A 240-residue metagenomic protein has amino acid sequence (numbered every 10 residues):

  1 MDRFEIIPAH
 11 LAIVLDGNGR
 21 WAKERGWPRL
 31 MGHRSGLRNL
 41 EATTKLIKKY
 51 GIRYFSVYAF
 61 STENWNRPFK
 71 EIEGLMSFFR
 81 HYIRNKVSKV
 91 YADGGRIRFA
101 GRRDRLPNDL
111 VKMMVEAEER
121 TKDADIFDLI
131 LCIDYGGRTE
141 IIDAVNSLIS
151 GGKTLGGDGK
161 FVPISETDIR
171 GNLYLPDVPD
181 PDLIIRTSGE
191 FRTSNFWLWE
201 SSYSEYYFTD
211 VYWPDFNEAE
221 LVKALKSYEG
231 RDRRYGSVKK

Functional and structural regions predicted by a protein language model:
M1-K240: Flexible, compositionally biased loop and terminal segments
